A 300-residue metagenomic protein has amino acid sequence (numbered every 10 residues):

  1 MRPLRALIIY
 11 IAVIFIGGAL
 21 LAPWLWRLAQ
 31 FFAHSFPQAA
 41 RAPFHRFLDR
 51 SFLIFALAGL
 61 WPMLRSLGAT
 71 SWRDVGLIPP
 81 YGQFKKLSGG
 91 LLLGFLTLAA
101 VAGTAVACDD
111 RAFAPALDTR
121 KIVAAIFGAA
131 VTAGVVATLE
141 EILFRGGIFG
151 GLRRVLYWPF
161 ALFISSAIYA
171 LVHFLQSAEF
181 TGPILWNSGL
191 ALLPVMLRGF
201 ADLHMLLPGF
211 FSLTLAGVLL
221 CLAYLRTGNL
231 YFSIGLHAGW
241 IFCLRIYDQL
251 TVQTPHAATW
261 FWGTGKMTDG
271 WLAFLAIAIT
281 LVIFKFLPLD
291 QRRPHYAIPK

Functional and structural regions predicted by a protein language model:
M1-K85, G89, F95, A99-A102 (+8 more regions): N-terminal, membrane-interfacial amphipathic/helix-forming hydrophobic leader that caps and precedes the first
G76-Y81, A116-A124, R153-L156, P194: Helix-boundary and loop/linker segments of multi-pass membrane transporters
L91, F95, A130, G134 (+5 more regions): Residue-level signature of the transmembrane alpha-helical core of multi-pass small-molecule transporters
A107-L143, I148: Hydrophobic alpha-helical segments and helix pairs
K121-A130, N187-H204: Active-site-proximal inter-transmembrane loops
I126-V131, P159, F163, D202-L206 (+1 more regions): The feature captures the transmembrane alpha-helix scaffold of multi-pass secondary transporters
L139-S188, L225-N229: Membrane-interface helix/loop boundary segments of multi-pass membrane proteins
T214-R226: Alpha-helical transmembrane segments in multipass membrane proteins, preferentially the mid-helix core
